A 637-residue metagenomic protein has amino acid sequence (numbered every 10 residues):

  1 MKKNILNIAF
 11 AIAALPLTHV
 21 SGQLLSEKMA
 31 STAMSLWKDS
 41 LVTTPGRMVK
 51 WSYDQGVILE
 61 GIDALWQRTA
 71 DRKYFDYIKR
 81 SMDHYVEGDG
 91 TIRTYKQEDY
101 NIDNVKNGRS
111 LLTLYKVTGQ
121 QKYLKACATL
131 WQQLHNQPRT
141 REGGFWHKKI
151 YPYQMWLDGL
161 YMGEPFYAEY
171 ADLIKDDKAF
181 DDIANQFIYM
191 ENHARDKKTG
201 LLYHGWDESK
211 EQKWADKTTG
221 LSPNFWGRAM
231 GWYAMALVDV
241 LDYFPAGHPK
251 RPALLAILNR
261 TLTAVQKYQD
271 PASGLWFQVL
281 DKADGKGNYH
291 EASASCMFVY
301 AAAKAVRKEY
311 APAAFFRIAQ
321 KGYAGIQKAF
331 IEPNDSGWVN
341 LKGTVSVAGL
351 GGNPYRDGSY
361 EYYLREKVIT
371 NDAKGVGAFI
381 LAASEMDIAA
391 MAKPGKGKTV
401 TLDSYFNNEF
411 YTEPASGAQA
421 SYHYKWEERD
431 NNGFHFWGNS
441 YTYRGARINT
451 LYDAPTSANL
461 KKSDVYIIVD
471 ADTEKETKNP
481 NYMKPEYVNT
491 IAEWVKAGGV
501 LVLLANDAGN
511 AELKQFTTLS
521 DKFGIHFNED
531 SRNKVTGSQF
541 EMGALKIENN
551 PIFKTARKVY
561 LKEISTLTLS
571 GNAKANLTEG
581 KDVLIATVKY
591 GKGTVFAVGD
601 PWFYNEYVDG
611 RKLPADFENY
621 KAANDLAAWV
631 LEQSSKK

Functional and structural regions predicted by a protein language model:
M1-Q23: Bacterial Sec-dependent N-terminal signal peptides
L24-G56, R68-I78, H84-N104, G108 (+6 more regions): CBM-like carbohydrate-recognition segments
T32, G61-A64, H84, T129 (+8 more regions): Alpha-helical scaffold segments in carbohydrate-active enzymes
V42-K106, S110, Q419-Y466, D472-T473: N-terminal carbohydrate-binding/catalytic regions of secreted carbohydrate-active enzymes
T69, Y170-D181, V240-P252, A305-A313: Inter-helical turn/loop segments and adjacent helix faces that build the functional surface of alpha-helical bundle
D76-K79, E87-A215, L221-S222, P333-G337 (+1 more regions): Extended ligand-binding groove/face enriched in aromatic
A234-A283, G287: Oxyanion-binding "anion nests"
A392-K637: Short, surface-exposed patches at the edges or C-terminal ends of soluble domains, predominantly
